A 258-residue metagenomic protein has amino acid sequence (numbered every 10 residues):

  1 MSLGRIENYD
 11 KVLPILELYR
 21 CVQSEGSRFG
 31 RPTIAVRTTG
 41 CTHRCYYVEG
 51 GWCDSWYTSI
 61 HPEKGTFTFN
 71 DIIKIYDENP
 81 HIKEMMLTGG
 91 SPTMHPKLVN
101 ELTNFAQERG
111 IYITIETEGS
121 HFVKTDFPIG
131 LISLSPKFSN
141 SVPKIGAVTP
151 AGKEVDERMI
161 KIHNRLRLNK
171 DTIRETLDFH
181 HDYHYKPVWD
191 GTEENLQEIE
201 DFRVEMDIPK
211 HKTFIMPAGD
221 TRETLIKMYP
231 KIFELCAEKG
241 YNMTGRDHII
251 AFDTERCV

Functional and structural regions predicted by a protein language model:
S2-V22, P32-T33, T39, H43 (+1 more regions): Conserved Radical SAM active-site core
S27-F29: A short catalytic or substrate-binding loop motif that flags glycine-/basic-rich loops and adjacent residues that bind
I73, D77, E84, T93-V258: Conserved AdoMet/S-adenosylmethionine-binding subsite of the radical SAM
